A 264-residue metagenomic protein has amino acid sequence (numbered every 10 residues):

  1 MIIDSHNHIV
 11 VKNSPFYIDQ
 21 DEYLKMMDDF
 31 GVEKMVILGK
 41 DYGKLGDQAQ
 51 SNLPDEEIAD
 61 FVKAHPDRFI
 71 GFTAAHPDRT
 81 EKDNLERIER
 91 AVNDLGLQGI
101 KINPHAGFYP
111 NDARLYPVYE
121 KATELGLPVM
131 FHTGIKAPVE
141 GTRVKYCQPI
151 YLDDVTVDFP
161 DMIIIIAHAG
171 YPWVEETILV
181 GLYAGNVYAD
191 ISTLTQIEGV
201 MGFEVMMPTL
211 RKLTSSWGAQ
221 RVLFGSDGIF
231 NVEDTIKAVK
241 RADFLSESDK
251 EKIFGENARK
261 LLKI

Functional and structural regions predicted by a protein language model:
M1-H8, Y17-K34, E86, K212 (+2 more regions): Mid-to-C-terminal alpha-helical segments outside catalytic/metal-binding sites
D4, V36-G39, I165-A167, D190-S192 (+2 more regions): Short beta-strand segments
H6, M27, I58, V62 (+8 more regions): Conserved, mostly hydrophobic/aromatic
H8-I18, Y42-D47, V139, E198-G199: Acidic/histidine-rich helix-loop elements that form or flank divalent-metal/phosphate-binding sites at the catalytic
H8-V10, K40-Y42, A74-D78, N103-H105 (+4 more regions): Active-site beta-loop-alpha junctions enriched in small/polar residues
E33-K34, A49-K145, E204: Active-site gating/metal-coordination segments in enzymes
D55, W173-T177, V232-I236: Short, well-ordered alpha-helical microsegments
Q98-G99, Y109-L223: Catalytic pocket-lining loop regions of alpha/beta-barrel enzymes, especially the amidohydrolase/enolase/GH5 lineages
